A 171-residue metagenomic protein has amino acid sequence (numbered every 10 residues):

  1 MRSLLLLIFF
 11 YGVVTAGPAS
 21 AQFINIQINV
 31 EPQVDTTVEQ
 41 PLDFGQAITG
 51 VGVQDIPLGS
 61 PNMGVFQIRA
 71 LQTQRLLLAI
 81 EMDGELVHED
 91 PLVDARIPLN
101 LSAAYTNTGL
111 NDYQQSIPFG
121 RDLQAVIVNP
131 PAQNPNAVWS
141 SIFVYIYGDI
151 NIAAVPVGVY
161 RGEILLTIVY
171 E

Functional and structural regions predicted by a protein language model:
R2-L5, Q40, I56, G84 (+3 more regions): Intrinsic-disorder/low-complexity peptide segments enriched for small residues
S3-A16: Sec-dependent N-terminal signal peptides
F9-G12, E31, S102: Short N-terminal leader segment in a subset of presequences, especially plant chloroplast and some mitochondrial
V14, Q72, Y105-N107: Intrinsically disordered/low-complexity terminal segments and short unstructured peptides
V14-A19, V93, L101, L123: N-terminal cationic amphipathic segment used for targeting or macromolecule association
A19-R96, P131-E171: N-terminal small/polar-rich segments of proteins
G64-V65, V87-D112, S116-G120: Long amphipathic alpha-helical segments
G109-A137: Extended, solvent-exposed segments with strong compositional bias
